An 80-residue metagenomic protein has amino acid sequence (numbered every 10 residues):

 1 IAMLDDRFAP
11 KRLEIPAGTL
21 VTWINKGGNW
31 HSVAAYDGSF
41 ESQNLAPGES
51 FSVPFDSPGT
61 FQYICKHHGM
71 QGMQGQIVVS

Functional and structural regions predicted by a protein language model:
I1-S80: Extracytoplasmic copper-binding redox domains, predominantly the cupredoxin/blue-copper superfamily
